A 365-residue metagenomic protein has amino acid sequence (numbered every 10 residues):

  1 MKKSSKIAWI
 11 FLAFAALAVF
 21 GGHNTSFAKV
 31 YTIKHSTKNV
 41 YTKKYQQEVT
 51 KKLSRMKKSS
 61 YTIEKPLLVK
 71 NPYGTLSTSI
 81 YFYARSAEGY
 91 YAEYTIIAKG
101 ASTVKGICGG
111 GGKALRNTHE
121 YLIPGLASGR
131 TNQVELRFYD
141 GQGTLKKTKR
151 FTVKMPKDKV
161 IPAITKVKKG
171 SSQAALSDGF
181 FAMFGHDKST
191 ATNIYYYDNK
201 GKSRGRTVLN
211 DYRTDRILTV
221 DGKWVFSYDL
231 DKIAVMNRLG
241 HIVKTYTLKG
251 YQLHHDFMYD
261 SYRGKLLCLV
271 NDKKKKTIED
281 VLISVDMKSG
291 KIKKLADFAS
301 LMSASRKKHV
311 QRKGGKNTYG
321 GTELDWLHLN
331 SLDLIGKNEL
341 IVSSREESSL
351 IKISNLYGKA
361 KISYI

Functional and structural regions predicted by a protein language model:
M1-I10: Bacterial N-terminal signal peptides that target proteins for export
K3-S4, T25, R85, I362: Intrinsically disordered, low-complexity segments enriched in Ser/Pro/Gly/Ala and basic residues
F11-V19: Bacterial N-terminal signal peptides
V19-H35: Sec-dependent signal peptide cleavage junction
Y31-R55, S59-I96, T118-E120, P124-T131 (+1 more regions): Histidine-/acidic-rich catalytic cores in large beta-rich domains
S102-A114: Solvent-exposed serine/threonine-rich low-complexity stretches and specific carbohydrate-binding patches
